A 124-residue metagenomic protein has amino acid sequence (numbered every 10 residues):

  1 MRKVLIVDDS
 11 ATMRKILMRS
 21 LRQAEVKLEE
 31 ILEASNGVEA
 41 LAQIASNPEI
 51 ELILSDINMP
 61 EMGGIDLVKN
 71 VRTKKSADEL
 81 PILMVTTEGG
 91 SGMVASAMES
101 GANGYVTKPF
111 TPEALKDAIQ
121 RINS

Functional and structural regions predicted by a protein language model:
D9, K108: A Lys-centered signature of the CheY-like receiver
A11-L32, S100: Two-component/phosphorelay signaling modules centered on CheY-like receiver
E33-A42, G64: Helix N-cap/capping motif at the beta->alpha junctions
A42, I65-D78: Short amphipathic alpha-helix used as the core "switch/output" element in two-component signaling
M59-M62: Receiver (REC) domain active-site loop signature in two-component systems and cognate sites in sensor histidine kinases
F110-I119: C-terminal output helix
